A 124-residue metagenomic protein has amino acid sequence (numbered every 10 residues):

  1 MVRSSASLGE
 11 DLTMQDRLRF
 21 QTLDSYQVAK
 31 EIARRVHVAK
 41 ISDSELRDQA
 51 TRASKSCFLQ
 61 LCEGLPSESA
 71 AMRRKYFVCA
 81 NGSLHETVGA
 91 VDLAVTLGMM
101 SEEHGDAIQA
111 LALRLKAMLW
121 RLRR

Functional and structural regions predicted by a protein language model:
M1-R124: Amphipathic alpha-helical assembly/interaction segments
